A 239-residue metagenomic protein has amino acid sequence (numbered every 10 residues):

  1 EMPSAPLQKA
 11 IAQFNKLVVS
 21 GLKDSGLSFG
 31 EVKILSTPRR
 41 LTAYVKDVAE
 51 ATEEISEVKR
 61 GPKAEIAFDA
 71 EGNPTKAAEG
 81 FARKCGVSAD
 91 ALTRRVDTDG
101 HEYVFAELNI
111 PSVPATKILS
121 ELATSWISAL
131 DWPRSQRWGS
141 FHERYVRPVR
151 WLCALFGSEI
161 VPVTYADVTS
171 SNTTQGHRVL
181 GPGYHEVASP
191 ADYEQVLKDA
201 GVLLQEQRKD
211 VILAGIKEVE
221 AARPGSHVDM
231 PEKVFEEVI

Functional and structural regions predicted by a protein language model:
E1-I239: Long, basic N-terminal domains or extensions that often function in RNA/ssDNA interaction or organelle/cellular
